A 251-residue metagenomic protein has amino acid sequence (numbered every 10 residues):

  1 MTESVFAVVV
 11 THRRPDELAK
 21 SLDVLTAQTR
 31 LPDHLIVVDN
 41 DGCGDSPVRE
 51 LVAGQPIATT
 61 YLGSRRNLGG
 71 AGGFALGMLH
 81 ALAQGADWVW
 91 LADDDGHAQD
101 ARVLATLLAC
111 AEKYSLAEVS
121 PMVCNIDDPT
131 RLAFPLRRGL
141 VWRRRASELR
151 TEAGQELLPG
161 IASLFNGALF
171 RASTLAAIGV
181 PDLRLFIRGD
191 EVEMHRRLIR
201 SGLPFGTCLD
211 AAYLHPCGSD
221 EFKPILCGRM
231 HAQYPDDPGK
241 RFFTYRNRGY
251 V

Functional and structural regions predicted by a protein language model:
R14-A27: Short, well-formed alpha-helical segments that are part of the catalytic scaffolds of diverse glycosyltransferases
D39-R49, G96-H97: A conserved acidic beta->alpha catalytic loop
S64-Q84: Glycine-rich, basic loop-to-helix element that forms the pyrophosphate-binding segment of sugar-nucleotide handling
A86-D95: Short beta-strand-to-loop acidic/aromatic patch adjacent to the donor-nucleotide binding site
A101-F134: Conserved donor NDP-sugar-binding/catalytic core segment of glycosyltransferases
R150-F170: A recurrent flexible, glycine/aromatic-enriched loop bordering the glycosyltransferase active site that acts as
A168, T174-G179, R184-A212: A short, conserved alpha-helix in the catalytic core of glycosyltransferases
P204-V251: Active-site-adjacent helix/loop segment of glycosyltransferases that harbors family-specific signature motifs
